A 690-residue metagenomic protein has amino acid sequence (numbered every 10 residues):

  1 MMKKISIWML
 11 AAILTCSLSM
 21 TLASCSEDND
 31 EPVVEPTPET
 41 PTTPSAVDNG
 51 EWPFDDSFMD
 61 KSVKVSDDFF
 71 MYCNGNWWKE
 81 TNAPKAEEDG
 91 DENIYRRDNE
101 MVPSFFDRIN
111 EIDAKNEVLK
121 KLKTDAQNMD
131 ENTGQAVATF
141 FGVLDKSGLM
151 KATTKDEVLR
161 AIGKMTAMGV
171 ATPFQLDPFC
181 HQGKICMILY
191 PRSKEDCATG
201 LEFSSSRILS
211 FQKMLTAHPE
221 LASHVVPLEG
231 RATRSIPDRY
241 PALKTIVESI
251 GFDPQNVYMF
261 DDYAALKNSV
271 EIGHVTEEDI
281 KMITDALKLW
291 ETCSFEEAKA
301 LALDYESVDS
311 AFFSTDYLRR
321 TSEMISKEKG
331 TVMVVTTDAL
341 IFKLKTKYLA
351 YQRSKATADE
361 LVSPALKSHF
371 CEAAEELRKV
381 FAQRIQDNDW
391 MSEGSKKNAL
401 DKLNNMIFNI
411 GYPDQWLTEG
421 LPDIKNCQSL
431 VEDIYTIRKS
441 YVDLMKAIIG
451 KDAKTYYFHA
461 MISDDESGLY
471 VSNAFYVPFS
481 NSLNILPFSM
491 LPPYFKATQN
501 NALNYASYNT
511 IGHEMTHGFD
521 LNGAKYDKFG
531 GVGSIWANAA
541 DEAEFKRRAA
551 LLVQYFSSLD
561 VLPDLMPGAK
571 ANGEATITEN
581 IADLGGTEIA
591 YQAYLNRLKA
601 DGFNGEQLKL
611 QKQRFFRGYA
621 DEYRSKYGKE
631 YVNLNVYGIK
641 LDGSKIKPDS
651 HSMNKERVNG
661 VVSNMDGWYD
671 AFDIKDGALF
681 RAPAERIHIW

Functional and structural regions predicted by a protein language model:
M1-A23: Sec-dependent bacterial lipoprotein signal peptides
S17-V47: Bacterial Sec-dependent N-terminal signal peptides
P44-S57: Short, Gly/Pro- and small/polar-rich lid/capping loops
V47, K64-D67, Y72-A138: Active-site-surrounding "flap" and adjacent substrate/cofactor-binding loops of secreted or lumenal enzymes, prototyped
S62-S66, C73, M101, F105 (+18 more regions): Stable alpha-helical elements in mature extracytoplasmic
C73-W77, I109, D113, A126-T133 (+22 more regions): Sec/Tat-exported extracytoplasmic proteins
F106-L377: Noncatalytic, helix-rich "gating/capping" subdomain that lines the substrate-entry/channel surface of large enzyme
E157, T166-A167, E372-Y508, H517-W690: Zinc-dependent metallohydrolase catalytic domains
